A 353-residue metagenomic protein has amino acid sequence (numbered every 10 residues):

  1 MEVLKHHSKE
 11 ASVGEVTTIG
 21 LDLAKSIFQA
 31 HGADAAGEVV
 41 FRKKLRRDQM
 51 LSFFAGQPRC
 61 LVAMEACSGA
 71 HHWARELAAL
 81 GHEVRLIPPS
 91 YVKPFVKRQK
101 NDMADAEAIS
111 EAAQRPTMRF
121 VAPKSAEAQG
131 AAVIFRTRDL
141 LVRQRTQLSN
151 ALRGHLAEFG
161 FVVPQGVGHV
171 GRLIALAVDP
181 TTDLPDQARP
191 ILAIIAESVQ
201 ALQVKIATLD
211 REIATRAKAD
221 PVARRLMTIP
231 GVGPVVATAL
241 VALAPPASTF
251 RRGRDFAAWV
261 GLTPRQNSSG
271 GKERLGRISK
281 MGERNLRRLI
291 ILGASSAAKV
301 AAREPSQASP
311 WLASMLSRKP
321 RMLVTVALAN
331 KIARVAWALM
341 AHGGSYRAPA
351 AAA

Functional and structural regions predicted by a protein language model:
M1-A353: A detector of single, family-specific signature residues that are central to catalytic or substrate-handling motifs
